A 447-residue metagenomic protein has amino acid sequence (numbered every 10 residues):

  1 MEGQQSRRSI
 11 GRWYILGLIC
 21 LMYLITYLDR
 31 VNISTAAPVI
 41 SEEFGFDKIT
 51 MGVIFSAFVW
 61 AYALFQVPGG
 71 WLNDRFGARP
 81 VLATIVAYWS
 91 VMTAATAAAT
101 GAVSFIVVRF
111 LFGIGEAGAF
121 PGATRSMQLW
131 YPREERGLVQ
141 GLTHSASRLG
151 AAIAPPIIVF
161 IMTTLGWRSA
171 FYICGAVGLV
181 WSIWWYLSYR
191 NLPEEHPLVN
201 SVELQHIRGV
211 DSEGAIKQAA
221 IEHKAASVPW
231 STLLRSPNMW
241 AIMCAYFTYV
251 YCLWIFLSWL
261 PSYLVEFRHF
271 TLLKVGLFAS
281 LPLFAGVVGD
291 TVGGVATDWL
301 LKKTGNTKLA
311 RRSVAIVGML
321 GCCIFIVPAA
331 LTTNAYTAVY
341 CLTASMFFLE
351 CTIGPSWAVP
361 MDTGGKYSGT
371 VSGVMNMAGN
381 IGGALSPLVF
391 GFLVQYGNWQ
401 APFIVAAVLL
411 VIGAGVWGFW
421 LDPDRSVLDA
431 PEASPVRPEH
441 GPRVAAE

Functional and structural regions predicted by a protein language model:
I33-S34, S231-G293, E350-W357, M361: Extracytoplasmic gate region of multi-pass secondary transporters
I40-S41, L72-N73, I157-L165, L264-V265 (+3 more regions): Interfacial helix-cap and linker-helix signal at transmembrane-aqueous boundaries of multi-pass secondary transporters
G45, G77, A98-S104, G115 (+4 more regions): Helix-breaking motifs and short loop linkers at transmembrane-helix boundaries and internal kinks in secondary membrane
L64-V103: Conserved MFS/SLC helix-loop-helix module at the cytosolic interface between two early adjacent transmembrane helices
P80-A94, L309-I326: Structural signature of the two symmetry-related core transmembrane helices
V108-R148: Cytoplasmic helix-loop-helix junction between adjacent transmembrane helices in 12-TM secondary transporters
T143, S147-H196: Helix-loop-helix hairpin linking two adjacent transmembrane segments in secondary transporters
T163-A176, T271, A310-S313, F392-V408: A membrane-interface helix-boundary motif in multi-pass transporters
